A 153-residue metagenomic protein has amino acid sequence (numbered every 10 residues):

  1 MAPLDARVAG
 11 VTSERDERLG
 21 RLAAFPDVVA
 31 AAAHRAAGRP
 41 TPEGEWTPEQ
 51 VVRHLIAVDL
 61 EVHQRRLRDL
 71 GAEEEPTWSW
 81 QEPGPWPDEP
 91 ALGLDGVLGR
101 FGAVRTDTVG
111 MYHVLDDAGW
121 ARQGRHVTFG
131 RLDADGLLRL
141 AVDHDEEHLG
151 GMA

Functional and structural regions predicted by a protein language model:
M1-A24: Extreme N-terminal tail/first-helix region
M1-V8, G38-Q81, Q123-A153: Short, contiguous alpha-helical
G10-S13, G84-V97, T128-G136: Acidic/His metal-coordination segments adjacent to aromatic residues that form catalytic metal sites in metalloenzymes
T12-R15, Q50, H63, G102: Short alpha-helical segments used as structural interaction elements across diverse proteins
R15-R18, L22, G44-P48, L60 (+3 more regions): Hydrophobic alpha-helical segments and helix-packing faces
R18, V52-I56, V97: Short secondary-structure transition/capping motifs
R21-L22, P26-A32, P83-R122, A141: Acidic/histidine-rich alpha-helical segments that form the ligand environment of transition-metal centers
